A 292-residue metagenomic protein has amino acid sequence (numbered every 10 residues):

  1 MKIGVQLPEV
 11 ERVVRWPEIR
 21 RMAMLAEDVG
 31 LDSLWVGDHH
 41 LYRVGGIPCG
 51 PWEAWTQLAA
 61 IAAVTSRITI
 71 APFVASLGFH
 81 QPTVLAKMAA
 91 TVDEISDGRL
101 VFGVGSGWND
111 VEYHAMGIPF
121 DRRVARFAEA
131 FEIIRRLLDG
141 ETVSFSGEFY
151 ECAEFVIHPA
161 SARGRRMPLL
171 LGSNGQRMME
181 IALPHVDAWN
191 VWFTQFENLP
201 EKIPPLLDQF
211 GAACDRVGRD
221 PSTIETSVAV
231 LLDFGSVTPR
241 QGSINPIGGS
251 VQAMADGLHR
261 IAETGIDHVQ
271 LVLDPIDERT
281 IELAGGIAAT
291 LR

Functional and structural regions predicted by a protein language model:
M1-R292: Active-site-adjacent structural elements that line small-molecule/cofactor binding pockets in enzymes
